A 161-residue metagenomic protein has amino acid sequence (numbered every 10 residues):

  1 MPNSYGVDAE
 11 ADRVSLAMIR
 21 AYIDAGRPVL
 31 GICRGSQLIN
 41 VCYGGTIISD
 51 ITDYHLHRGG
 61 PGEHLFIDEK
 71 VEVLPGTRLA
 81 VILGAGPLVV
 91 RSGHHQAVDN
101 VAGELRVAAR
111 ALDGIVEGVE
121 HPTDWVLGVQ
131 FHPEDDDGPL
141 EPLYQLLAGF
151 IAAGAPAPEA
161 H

Functional and structural regions predicted by a protein language model:
M1-L30, Y43-G44, I48, T52-D53 (+1 more regions): Flexible gly/pro-rich beta->alpha loop and the following alpha-helix that scaffold active-site loops
M1-N3, H55, G60-G62, L127-G128: Short glycine/proline- and charge-enriched loop/turn segments that cap or connect secondary-structure elements
G31, S36: Glycine-rich beta-to-alpha active-site loop
N40: Structured adenosyl-cofactor binding patch, chiefly the S-adenosyl-L-methionine
I51-R78: Anionic-ligand binding region
K70, V116-G118, G128: Conserved hydrophobic/aromatic beta-strand scaffold that supports enzyme active sites
G76-P122: Catalytic beta-strand/loop cores that center a nucleophilic Ser/Cys/Thr and support acyl-enzyme chemistry
V129-H161: Acyltransferase
